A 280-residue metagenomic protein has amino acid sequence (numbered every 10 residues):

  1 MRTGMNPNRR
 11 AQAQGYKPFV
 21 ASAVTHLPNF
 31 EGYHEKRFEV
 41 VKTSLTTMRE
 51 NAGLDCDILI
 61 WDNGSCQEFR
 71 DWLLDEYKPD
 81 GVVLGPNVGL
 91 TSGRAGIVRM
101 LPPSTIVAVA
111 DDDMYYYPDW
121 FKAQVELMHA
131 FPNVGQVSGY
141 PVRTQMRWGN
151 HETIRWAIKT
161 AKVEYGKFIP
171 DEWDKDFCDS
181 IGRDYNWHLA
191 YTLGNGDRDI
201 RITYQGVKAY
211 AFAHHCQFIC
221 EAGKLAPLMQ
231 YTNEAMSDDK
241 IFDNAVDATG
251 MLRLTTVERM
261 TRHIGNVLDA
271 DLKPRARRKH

Functional and structural regions predicted by a protein language model:
M1-M5, A13-G15, H188-H280: C-terminal catalytic/acceptor-binding lobe
M1-T47: N-proximal low-complexity "stem/linker" segments adjacent to membrane-targeting elements
G53-L54, L59-R70: A conserved acidic beta->alpha catalytic loop
G85-G93: A short, glycine-/small-residue-rich helix N-cap motif at loop->alpha-helix starts within glycosyltransferase
A95-I106: Active-site nucleotide-sugar/metal-binding loop of Leloir-type enzymes
D111-Y115: The conserved acidic donor/metal-binding loop of glycosyltransferases
F121-K224: Conserved catalytic core of nucleotide-sugar-dependent glycosyltransferases
